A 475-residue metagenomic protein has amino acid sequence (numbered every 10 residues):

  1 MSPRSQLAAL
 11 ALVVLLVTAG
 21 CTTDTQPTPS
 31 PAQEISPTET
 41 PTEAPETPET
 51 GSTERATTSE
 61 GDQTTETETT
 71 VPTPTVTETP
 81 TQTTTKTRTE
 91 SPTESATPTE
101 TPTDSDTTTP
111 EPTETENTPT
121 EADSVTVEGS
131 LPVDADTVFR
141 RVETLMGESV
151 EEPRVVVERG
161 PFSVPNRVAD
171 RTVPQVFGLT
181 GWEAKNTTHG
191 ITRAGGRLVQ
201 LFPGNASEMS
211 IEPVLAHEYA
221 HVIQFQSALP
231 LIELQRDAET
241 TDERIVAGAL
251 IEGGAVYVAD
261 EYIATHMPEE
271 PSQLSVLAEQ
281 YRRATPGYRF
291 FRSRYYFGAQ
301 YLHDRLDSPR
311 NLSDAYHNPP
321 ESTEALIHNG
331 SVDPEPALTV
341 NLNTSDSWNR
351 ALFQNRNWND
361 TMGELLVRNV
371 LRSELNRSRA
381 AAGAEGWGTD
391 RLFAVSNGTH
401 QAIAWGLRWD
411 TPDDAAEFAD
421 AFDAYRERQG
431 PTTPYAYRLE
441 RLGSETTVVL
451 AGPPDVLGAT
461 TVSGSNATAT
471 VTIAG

Functional and structural regions predicted by a protein language model:
M1-G475: Terminal disorder- and signal-encoded targeting elements
